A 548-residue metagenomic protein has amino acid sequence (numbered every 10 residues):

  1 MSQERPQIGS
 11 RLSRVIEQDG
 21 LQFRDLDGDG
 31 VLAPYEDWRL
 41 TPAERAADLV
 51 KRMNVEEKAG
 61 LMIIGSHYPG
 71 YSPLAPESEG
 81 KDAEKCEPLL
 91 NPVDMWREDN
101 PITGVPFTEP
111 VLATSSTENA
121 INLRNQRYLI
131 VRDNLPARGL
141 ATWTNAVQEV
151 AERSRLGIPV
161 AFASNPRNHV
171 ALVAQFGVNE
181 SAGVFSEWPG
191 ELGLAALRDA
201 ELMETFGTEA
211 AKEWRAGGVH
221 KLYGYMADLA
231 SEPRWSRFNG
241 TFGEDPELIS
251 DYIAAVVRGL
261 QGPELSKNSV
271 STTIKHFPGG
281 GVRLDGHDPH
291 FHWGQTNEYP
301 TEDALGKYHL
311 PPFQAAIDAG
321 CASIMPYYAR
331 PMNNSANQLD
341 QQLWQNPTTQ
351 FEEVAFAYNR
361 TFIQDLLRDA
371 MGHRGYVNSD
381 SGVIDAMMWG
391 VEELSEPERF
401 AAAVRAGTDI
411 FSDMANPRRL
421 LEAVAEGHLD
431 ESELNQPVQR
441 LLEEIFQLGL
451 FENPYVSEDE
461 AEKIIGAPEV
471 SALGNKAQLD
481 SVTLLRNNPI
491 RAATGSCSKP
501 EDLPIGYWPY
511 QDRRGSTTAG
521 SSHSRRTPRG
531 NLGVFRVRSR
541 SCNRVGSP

Functional and structural regions predicted by a protein language model:
M1-P548: Glycoside hydrolase catalytic-domain context in secreted enzymes
